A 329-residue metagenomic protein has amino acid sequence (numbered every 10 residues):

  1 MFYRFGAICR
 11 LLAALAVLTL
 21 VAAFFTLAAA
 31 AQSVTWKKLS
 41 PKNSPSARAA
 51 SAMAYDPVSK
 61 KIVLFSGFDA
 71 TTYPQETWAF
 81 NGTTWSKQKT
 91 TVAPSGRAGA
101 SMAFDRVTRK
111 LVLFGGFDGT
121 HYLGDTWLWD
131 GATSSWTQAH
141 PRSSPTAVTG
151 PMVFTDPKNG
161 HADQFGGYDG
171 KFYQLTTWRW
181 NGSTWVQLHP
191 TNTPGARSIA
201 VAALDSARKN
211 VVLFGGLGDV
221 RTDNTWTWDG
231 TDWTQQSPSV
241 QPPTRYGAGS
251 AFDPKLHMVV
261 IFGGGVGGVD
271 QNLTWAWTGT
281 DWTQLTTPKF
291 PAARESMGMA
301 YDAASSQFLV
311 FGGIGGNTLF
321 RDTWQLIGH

Functional and structural regions predicted by a protein language model:
M1, L20-A23, M258: N-terminal leader/targeting signatures
M1-C9: N-terminal secretory signal peptides that target proteins for export/translocation
I8-R10, T19, H329: Proteins with a high burden of low-complexity, intrinsically disordered sequence enriched in S/T/G/P/A and R, requiring
L11-A14, R142: Membrane-interface junctions
A13-T26: Bacterial N-terminal signal peptides
A30-H329: Kelch-like beta-propeller repeat domains
